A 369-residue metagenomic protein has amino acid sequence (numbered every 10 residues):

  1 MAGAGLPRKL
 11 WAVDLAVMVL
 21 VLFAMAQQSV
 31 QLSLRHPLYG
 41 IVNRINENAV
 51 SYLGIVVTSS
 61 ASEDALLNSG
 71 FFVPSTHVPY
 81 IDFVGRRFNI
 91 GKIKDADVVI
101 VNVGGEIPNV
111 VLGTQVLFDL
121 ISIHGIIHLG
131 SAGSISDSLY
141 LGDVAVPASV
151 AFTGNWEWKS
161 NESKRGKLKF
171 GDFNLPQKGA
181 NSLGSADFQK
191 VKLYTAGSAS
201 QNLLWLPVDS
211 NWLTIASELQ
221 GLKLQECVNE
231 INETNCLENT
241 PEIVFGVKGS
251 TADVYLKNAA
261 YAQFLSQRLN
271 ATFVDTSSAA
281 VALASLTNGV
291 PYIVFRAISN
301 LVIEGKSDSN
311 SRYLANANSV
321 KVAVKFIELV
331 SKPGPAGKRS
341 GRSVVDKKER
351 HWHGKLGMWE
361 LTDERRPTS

Functional and structural regions predicted by a protein language model:
M1-Y52, G166-K169, P176-Q177, N181 (+1 more regions): Eukaryotic N-terminal low-complexity, Ser/Thr- and Lys/Arg-rich leader segments that predominantly function as
A2-I121: N-terminal short beta-loop-beta anion/metal-coordinating cradle
V98-G105, G246-S250, F295: Active-site-proximal beta-strand elements of phosphoester/diester hydrolases
S122-I126: Proline-aspartate-enriched helix->loop->beta-strand connector
I135-L269, S343-T368: Mid-sequence, gly/pro-rich, charge-dense loop/helix-turn segments that line enzyme active sites
S250, Y255-N316: Active-site-adjacent mobile loop/cap segments within catalytic or ligand-binding domains
L301-K355: His/Asp/Glu-rich mid-to-C-terminal helical/loop segments that flank catalytic regions of hydrolases
